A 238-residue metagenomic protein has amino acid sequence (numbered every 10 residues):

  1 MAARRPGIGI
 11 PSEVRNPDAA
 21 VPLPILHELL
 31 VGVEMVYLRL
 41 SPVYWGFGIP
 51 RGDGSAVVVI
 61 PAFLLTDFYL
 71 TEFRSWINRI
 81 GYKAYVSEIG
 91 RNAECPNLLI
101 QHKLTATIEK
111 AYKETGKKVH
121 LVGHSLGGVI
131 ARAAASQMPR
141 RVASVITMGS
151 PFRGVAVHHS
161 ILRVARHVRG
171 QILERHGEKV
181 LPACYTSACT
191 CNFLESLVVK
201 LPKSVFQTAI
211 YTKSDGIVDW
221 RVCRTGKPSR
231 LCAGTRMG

Functional and structural regions predicted by a protein language model:
M1-V58, L65-S75, I80, E114: Flexible, membrane-associating and regulatory peripheral segments of lipid-active enzymes
A2, K203-G238: C-terminal catalytic-base region of ester-bond hydrolases, centering on the histidine of the charge-relay
G32, G46-R51, N78-Y85, L104-T107 (+1 more regions): Short amphipathic alpha-helical segments, especially helix-boundary/capping motifs
R51-G52, R140, S204-F206: Short hydrophobic "helix-edge" motifs at membrane interfaces and signal-peptide entry regions
A56-F68, E72, N78-E88, N92-S196 (+1 more regions): Serine-dependent carboxylesterase/thioesterase catalytic core of lipase-like alpha/beta-hydrolase/SGNH enzymes
S196-L197, I210: PRPP-dependent phosphoribosyltransferase catalytic core
V199-L201: Amphipathic alpha-helical blocks and their helix-capping loop/short-beta junctions
